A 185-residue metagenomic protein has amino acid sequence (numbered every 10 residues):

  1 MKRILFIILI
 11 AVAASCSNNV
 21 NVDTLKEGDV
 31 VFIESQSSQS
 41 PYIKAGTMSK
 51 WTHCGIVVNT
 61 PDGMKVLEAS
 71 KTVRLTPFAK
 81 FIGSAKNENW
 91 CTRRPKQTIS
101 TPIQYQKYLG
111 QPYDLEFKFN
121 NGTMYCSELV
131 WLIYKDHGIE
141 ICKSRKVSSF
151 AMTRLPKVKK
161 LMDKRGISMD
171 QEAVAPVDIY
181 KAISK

Functional and structural regions predicted by a protein language model:
I4-A13: Sec-dependent N-terminal signal peptides
E27-G28: Loop/turn positions that initiate beta-strands
I33-T92, Q111-M124: Glycine-rich catalytic cores of cysteine/serine-nucleophile enzymes that process amide/ester linkages in cell-envelope
Q39-S40, E88-V147: Active-site nucleophile-His-acid catalytic modules used for acyl/amide transfer and hydrolysis across diverse enzymes
L67-T98, P102, L161-V177: Conserved catalytic neighborhood of penicillin-recognizing serine enzymes
N121-K185: Activation targets extended, charge/polar-rich intrinsically disordered C-terminal tails
